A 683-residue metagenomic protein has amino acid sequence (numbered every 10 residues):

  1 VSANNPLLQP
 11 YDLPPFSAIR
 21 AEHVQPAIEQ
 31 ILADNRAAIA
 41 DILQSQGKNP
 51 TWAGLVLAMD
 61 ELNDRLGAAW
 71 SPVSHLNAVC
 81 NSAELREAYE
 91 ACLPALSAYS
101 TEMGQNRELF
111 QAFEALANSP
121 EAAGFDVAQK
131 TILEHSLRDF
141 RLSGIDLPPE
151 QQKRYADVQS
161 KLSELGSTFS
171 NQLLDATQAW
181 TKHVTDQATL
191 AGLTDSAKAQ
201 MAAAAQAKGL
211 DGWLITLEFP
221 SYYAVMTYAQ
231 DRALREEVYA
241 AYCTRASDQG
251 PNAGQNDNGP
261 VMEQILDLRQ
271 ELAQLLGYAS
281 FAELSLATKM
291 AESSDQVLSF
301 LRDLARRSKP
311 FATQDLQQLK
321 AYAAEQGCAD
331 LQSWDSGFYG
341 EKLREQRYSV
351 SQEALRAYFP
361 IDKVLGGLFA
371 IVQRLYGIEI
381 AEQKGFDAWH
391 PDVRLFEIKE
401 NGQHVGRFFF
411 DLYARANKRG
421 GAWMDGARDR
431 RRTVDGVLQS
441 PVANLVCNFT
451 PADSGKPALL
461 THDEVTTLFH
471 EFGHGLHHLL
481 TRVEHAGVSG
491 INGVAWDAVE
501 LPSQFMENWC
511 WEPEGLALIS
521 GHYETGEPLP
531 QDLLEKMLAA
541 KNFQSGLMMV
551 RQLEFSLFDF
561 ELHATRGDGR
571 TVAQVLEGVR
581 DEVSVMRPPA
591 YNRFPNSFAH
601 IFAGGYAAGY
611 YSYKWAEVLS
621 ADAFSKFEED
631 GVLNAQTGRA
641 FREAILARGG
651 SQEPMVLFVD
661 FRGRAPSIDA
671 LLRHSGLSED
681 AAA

Functional and structural regions predicted by a protein language model:
V1-H23, Q30, P50, A191-G192 (+14 more regions): C-terminal, non-catalytic "cap/extension" segments appended to globular domains
S2-I31, A78, L85-E292, R307 (+3 more regions): His/Asp/Glu-rich acidic catalytic environments and adjacent acidic regulatory segments
F16-I28, T51-V56, G254-N258, V297-L301 (+2 more regions): Membrane-entry segments of alpha-helical transmembrane domains in multi-pass membrane proteins
L32-G124, Q552-L562, R566-D581, P588 (+1 more regions): C-terminal non-catalytic alpha-helical accessory regions
Q44, Q383-G385, S503: Surface-exposed patches in mature extracellular/periplasmic domains of secreted proteins
D64-H75, E134, R138, A240 (+3 more regions): Short, hydrophobic/amphipathic alpha-helical patches that form generic packing surfaces within helical domains
A128, I132-E134, K161-E164, N171 (+9 more regions): Active-site-proximal, well-structured secondary-structure segments within enzyme catalytic domains
T450-F469: Short pre-active-site segment immediately N-terminal to the catalytic Zn-binding motif
